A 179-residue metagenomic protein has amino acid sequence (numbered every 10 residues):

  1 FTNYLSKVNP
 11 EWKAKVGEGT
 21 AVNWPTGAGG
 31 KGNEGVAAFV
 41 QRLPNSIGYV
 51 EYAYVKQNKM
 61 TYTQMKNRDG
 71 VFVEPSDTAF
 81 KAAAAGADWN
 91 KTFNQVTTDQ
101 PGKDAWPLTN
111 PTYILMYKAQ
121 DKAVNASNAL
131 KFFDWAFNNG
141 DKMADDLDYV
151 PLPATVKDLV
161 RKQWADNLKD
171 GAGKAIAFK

Functional and structural regions predicted by a protein language model:
F1-N3, A123-V124: Short, solvent-exposed loop/turn elements at domain surfaces
T2-A85: Ligand-binding pocket segment of bilobal, Venus flytrap-like solute-binding proteins
E11, N23, A53, T92 (+2 more regions): Residue-level preference for alpha-helix termini and adjacent loops
W12-K13, W24, W89, W106 (+2 more regions): Tryptophan-centered motif/residue detector
A14, W24-T26, G30, N67 (+3 more regions): Generic structural "secondary-structure junction" signal
E18-A21, T78-A83, F93-V96, M143-V150 (+1 more regions): Short C-terminal domain-edge/linker segments immediately following a structured domain
T61-L115: Periplasmic-binding protein-like
Q100-K179: Extracellular/periplasmic juxtamembrane helices and adjacent flexible linkers that interface with membrane partners
